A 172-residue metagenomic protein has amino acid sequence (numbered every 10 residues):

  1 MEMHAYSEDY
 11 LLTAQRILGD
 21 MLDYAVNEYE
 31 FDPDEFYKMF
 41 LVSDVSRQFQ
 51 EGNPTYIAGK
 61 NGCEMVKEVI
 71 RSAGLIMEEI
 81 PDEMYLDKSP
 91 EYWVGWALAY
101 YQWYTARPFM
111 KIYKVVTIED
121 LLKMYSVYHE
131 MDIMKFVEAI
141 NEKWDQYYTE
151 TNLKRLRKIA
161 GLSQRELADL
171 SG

Functional and structural regions predicted by a protein language model:
L11-E68: N-terminal interaction modules that seed assembly of large macromolecular complexes
D23, D34, K154-R155, R165: Residues within the helices of the helix-turn-helix
V26, R157, A168: The alpha-helix within a helix-turn-helix
V26-E28, M65, V69, I76 (+1 more regions): Composition-driven recognition of low-complexity segments enriched in small/aliphatic/hydroxylated residues
F40-L41, G161-G172: Short alpha-helical DNA-recognition segment
P54-L86, P90: Long, compositionally biased
L86-K143: A charged, amphipathic interaction segment
A139-A160: A short, Lys/Arg-rich alpha-helix, primarily the initiator
